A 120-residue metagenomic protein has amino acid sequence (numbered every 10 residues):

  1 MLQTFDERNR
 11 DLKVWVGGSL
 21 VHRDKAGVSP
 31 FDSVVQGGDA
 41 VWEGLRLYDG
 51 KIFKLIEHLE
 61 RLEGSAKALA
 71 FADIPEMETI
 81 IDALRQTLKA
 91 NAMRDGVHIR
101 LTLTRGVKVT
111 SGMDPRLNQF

Functional and structural regions predicted by a protein language model:
M1-F120: Conserved alpha/beta cores of soluble small-molecule-handling proteins
